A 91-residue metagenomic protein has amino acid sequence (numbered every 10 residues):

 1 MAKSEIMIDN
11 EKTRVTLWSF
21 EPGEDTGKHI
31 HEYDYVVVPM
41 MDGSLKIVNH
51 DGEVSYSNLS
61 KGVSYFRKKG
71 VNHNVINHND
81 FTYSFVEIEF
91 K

Functional and structural regions predicted by a protein language model:
A2-G27, D34-V37, I88: A short glycine-rich, His/Asp/Glu-containing loop-to-beta-strand
D25, S44, V63-S64: Residue-level marker of beta-strand positions
T26-K28, K46-I47, N72-N79: Short beta-strand His + acidic residue motifs that chelate non-heme Fe in jelly-roll/DSBH and cupin folds
I30-K46: Short, conserved beta-strand element in jelly-roll/cupin
D51-K69: Short acidic-glycine-tyrosine-enriched beta hairpin
K69-K91: Ligand-binding loop in jelly-roll beta-barrel domains
